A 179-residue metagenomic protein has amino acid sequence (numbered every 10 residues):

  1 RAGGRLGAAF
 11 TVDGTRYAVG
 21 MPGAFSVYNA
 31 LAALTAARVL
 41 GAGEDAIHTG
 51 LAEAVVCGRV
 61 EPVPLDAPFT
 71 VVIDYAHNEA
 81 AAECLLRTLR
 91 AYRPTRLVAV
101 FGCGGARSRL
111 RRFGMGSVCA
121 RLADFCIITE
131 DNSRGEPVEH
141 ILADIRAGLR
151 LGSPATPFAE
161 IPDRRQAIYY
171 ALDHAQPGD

Functional and structural regions predicted by a protein language model:
R1, G58, V138-I141: Short secondary-structure transition/capping segments
G3-R5, F10-F125, A147: Nucleotide phosphate-binding/pyrophosphate-handling subdomain across enzymes that bind or process nucleotide phosphates
G116-H174: C-terminal helical cap/extension that packs against the catalytic core of soluble nucleotide-cofactor enzymes
